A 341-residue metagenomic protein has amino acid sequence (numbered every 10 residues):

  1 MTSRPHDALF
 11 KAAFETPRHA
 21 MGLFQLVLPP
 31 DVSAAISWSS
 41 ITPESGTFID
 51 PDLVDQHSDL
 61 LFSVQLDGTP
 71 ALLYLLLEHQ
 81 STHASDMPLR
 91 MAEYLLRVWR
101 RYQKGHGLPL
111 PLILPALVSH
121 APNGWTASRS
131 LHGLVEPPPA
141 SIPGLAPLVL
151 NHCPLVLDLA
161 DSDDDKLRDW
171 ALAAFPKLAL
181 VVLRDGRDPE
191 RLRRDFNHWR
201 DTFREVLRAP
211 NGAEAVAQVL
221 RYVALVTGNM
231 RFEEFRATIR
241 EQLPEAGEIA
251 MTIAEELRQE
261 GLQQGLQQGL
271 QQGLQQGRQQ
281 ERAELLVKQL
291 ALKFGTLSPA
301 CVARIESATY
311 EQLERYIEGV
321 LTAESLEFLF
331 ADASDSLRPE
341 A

Functional and structural regions predicted by a protein language model:
M1-A341: Elongated, amphipathic alpha-helical interaction scaffolds
